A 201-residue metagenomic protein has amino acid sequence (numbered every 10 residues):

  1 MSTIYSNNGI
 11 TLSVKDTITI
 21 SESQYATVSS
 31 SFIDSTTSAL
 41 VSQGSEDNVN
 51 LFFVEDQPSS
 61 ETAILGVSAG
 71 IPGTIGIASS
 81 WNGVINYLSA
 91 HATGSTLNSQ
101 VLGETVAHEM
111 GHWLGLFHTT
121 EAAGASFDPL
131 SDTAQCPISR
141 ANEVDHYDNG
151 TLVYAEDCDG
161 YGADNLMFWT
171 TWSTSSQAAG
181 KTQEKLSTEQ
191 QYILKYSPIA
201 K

Functional and structural regions predicted by a protein language model:
M1, V84-N86, M167: Generic low-polarity alpha-helical segments
M1-S2, D34-V41, L65-I75, P137-C158: Intrinsically disordered, low-complexity boundary segments flanking structured domains
M1-V49, F53-P58, Q191-A200: Propeptide-to-catalytic entry region of secreted or membrane-anchored zinc metalloproteases
I33-D34, N98-S99, S187: Short, structured coil/loop segments at alpha-helix boundaries
S38-G124: Active-site-proximal segment of zinc-dependent metalloprotease catalytic domains
N86-L88, T182-L194: Functionally critical loop-and-helix segments that line ligand-binding/catalytic clefts of soluble enzyme domains
T93-E184: The catalytic-center signature of Zn2+-dependent metalloproteases
